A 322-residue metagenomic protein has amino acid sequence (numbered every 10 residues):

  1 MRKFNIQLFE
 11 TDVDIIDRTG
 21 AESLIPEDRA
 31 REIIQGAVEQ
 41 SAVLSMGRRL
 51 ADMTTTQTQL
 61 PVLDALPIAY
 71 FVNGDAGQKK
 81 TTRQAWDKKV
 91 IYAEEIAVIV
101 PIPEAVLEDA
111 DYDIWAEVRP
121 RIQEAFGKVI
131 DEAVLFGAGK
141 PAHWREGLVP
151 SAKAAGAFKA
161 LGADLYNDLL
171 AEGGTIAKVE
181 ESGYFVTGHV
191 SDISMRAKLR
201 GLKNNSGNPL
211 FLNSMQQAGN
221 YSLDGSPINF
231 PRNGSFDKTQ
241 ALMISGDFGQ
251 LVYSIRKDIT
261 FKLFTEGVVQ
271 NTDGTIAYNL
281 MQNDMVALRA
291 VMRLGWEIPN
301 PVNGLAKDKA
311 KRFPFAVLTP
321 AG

Functional and structural regions predicted by a protein language model:
R2-L24, A30, N279-G322: Protruding loop/beta-arch "assembly-hinge" segments enriched in small, turn-prone residues
I15-V98: Assembly/oligomerization interface modules of large self-assembling protein complexes
T54, A154-V286, M292, G322: Extended oligomerization regions of viral-like shell subunits
L66-A69, A97, V106, K128 (+3 more regions): Short loop/turn segments at secondary-structure transitions that flank enzyme active sites
F71-N73, Y112, R200-N204, K238-M243 (+1 more regions): Short conserved micro-motifs at the rims of enzyme active sites and ligand-binding pockets
G74-K79, I114-R119, N204-S206, V302-R312: Short intrinsically disordered coil segments
T81-T82, D131, D273: Active-site and NAD+-binding cores of ADP-ribose-processing enzymes
D87-V90, A97-V179, F315-G322: Alpha-helical scaffold segments that mediate packing/assembly in large oligomeric complexes
